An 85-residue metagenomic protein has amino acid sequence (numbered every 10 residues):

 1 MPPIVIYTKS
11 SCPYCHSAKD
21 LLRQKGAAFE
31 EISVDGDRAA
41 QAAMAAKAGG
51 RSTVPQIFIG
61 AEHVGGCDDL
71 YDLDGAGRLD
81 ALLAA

Functional and structural regions predicted by a protein language model:
M1-E30: Local sequence-structure signature of Cys/Sec-based thiol-disulfide redox active-site neighborhoods
S10, I32, A45, C67: Conserved short-loop catalytic and cofactor-binding motifs
C15, R38, L73: Loop/helix-junction capping segments adjacent to catalytic residues or to phosphate/diphosphate-binding pockets
D20-L22, A45, Y71-L73: Short, glycine/charged-enriched secondary-structure capping and boundary segments
E30-I32, E62: Structural signal for short hydrophobic segments within the conserved structured cores of catalytic domains across
V34-S52, R78-A85: Thioredoxin-like thiol-disulfide oxidoreductase module
G49-F58, D68: Structural micro-motif
I59-A85: Non-catalytic, surface beta->alpha helical segment in thiol-disulfide oxidoreductase systems
